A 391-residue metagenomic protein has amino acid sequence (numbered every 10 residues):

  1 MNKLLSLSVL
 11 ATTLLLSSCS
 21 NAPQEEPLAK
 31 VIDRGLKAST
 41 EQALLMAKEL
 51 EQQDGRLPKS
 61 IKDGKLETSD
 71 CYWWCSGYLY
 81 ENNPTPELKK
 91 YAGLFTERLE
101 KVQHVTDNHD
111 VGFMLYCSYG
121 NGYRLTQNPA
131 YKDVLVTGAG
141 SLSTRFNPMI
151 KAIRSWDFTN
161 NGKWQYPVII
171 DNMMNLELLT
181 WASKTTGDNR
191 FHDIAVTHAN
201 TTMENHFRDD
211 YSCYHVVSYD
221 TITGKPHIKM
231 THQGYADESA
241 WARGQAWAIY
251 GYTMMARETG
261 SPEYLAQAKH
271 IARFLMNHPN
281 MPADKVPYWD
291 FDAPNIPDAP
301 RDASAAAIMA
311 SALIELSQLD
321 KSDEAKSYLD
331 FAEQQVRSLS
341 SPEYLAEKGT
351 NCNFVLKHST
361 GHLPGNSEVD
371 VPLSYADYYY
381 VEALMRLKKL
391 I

Functional and structural regions predicted by a protein language model:
M1-N2, S20: Generic cytosolic/nucleocytoplasmic N-terminal low-complexity/intrinsically disordered segments
N2-V9: Sec-dependent signal peptide recognition, specifically the positively charged N-region followed immediately by
V9, S20-P23: N-terminal cationic amphipathic segment used for targeting or macromolecule association
L16-S18: C-terminal motif of bacterial Sec signal peptides marking the signal peptidase cleavage site
A22-I391: Glycan-recognition and catalytic cores of secretory/periplasmic carbohydrate-active enzymes
